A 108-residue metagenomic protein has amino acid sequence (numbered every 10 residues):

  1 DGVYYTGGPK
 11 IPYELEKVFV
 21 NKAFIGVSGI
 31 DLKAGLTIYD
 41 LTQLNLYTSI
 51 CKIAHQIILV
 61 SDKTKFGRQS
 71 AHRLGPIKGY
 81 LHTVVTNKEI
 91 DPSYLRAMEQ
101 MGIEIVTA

Functional and structural regions predicted by a protein language model:
D1-A108: Conserved phosphate- and dinucleotide-binding cores of soluble alpha/beta proteins, encompassing both enzyme active
